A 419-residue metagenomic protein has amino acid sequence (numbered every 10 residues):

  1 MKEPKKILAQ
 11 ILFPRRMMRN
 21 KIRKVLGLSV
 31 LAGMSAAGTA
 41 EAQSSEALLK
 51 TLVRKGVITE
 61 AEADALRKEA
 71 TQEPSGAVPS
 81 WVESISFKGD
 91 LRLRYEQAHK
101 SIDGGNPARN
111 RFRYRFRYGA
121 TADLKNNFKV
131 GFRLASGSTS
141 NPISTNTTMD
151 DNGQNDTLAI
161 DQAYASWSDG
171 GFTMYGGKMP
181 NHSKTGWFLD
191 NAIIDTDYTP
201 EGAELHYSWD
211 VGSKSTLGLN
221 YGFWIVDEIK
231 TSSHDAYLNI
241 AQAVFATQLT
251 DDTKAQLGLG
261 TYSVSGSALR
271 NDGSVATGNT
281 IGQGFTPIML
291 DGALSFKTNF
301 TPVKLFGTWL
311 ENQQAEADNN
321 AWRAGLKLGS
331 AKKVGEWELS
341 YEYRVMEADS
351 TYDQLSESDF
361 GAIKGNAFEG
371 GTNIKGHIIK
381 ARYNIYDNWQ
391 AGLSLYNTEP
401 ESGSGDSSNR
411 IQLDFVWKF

Functional and structural regions predicted by a protein language model:
M1-I22: N-terminal secretory signal peptides that target proteins for export/translocation
G27-S35: Bacterial N-terminal signal peptides
A36-A42: Sec/Tat signal peptide C-region and signal peptidase I cleavage site
A42-Y175, A203-L219, A241, F245-D251 (+4 more regions): Beta-barrel outer-membrane channel/assembly domains of diderm bacteria
L93-Y95, H182, K332, M346-A348: Active-site/binding-pocket entry motifs
T157, I193-D197, S213, D235 (+3 more regions): Short, well-structured alpha-helical patches and their helix-loop capping segments that border functional surfaces
S168-M174, H182, G186-L339, L395 (+1 more regions): Signature for the C-terminal beta-barrel architecture of outer-membrane proteins
G258-G260, G266-T280, E338-N384: Outer membrane beta-barrel transmembrane domains
